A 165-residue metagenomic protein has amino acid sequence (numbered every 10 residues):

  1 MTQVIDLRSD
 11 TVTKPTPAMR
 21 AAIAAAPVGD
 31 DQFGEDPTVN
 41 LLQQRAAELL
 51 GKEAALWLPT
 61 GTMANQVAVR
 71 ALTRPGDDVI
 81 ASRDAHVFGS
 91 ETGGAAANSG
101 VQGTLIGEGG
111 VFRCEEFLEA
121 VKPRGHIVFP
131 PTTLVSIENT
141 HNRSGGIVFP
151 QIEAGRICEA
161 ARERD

Functional and structural regions predicted by a protein language model:
M1-A22: N-terminal amphipathic/basic leader segments beginning at the initiator methionine
I5, A54-W57, D77-V79, Q102-T104 (+2 more regions): Structural motif
S9, G34-E35, L56-P59, A81-S82 (+3 more regions): General beta-strand structural signal in soluble alpha/beta enzymes
T13, Q32, N142-G145: Short, small-residue-enriched loops and turns at beta-alpha junctions that line or gate enzyme active sites
P15-G61, S82-G89, G94: Conserved N-terminal alpha-helix of the aminotransferase class I/II PLP-enzyme fold
V67-G76, G94: Glycine-rich loop at the start of a catalytic domain that most often binds anionic cofactors/ligands
S99-R156, E163: PLP-dependent aminotransferase-class I/II
